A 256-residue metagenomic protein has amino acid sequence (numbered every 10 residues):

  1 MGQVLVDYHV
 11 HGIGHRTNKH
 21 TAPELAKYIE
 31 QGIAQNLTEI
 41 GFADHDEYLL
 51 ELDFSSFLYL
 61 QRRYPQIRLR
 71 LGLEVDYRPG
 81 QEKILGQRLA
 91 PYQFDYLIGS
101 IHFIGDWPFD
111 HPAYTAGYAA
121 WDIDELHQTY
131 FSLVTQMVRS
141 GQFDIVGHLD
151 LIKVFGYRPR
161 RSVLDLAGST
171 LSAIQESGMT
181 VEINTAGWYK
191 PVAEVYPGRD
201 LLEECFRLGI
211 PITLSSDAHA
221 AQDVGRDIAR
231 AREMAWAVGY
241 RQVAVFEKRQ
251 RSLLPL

Functional and structural regions predicted by a protein language model:
M1-P79, K83-I84, R88-D95, I145 (+8 more regions): An N-terminally biased module of ancient metal coordination in phosphate/nucleic-acid-related enzymes
H15, E51, I101-L208: Domain-core and long-helix interface of multi-subunit machines
Q31-A34, Q136, A173, E204 (+1 more regions): Alpha-helical scaffold elements within enzyme catalytic domains, especially in hydrolases
T38-E39, T180, P211, R241: Residue-level detector of anion-binding/catalytic polar loops
L69-L71, V181, V243: Generic structural signal for residues in well-ordered beta-strands
W188-V238: H/E-rich (His + Asp/Glu) clusters that bind or coordinate divalent metals
R226-L256: Mid-to-C-terminal alpha-helical segments outside catalytic/metal-binding sites
